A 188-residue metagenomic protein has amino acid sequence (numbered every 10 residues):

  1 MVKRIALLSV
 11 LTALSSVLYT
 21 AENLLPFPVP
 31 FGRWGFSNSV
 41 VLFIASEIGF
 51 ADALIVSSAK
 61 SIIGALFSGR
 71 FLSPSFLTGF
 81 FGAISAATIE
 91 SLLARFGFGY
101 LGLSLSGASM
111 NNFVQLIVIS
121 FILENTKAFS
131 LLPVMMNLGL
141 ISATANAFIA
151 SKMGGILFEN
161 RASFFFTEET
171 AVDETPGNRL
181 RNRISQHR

Functional and structural regions predicted by a protein language model:
M1-I44, D52: Hydrophobic transmembrane alpha-helices
I5-V10, F43, L54-S58, F76-F81 (+2 more regions): Hydrophobic alpha-helical transmembrane segments
L14-S16, T88, F148, K152: Hydrophobic core of alpha-helical transmembrane segments in multi-pass integral membrane proteins
L18-W34, A59-E90, Y100-L103, F121-K127 (+1 more regions): Interfacial aromatic-anchored transmembrane helix boundaries in multi-pass membrane proteins
G35-F36, G49, A143, N182: Glycine-centered small-residue hotspots that permit tight backbone geometry or close packing
F36-D52, I89-L93, S104-S106: Generic transmembrane alpha-helix motif of multi-pass integral membrane proteins
S39-L42, S61, A65, A83 (+4 more regions): Hydrophobic transmembrane alpha-helices of multi-pass small-molecule transporters
L72-L77, L92-L180, Q186-H187: Membrane-embedded alpha-helical hairpins and interfacial helices in multi-pass inner-membrane proteins
